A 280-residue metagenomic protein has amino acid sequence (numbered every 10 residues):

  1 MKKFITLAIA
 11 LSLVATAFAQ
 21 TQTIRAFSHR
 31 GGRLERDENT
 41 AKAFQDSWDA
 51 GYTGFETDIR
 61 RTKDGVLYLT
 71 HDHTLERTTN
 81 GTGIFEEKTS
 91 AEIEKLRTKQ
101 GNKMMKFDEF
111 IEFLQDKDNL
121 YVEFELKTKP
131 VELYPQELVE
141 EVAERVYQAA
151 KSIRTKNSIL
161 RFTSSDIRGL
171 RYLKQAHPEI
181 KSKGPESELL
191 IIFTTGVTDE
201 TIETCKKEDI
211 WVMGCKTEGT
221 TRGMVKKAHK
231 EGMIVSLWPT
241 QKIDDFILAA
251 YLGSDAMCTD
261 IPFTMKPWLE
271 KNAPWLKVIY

Functional and structural regions predicted by a protein language model:
F4-V14: Sec-dependent N-terminal signal peptides
A19-Y280: Phosphate-group recognition and catalysis centered on beta-loop-alpha active-site segments
